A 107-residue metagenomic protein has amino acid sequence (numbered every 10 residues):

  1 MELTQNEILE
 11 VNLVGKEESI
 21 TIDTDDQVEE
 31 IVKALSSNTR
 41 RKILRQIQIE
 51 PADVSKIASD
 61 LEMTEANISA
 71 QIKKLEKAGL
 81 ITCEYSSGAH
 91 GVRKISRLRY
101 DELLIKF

Functional and structural regions predicted by a protein language model:
M1-V32, S87, K94: N-terminal leader segment of winged-helix/HTH proteins
K33-R40: Short helix-coil-helix linker/hinge
R41-R45: Pre-recognition alpha-helix immediately N-terminal to the DNA-recognition helix within helix-turn-helix or winged-helix
I49-K56: Short capping segments at the starts of secondary-structure elements
S59, E76-K77: Alpha-helical residues within the helix-turn-helix
G79, Y85: Glycine-centered, phosphate/nucleic-acid-interacting loop/turn motifs that mediate DNA/RNA or nucleotide
G88-F107: Conserved segment of winged-helix/HTH DNA-binding domains
